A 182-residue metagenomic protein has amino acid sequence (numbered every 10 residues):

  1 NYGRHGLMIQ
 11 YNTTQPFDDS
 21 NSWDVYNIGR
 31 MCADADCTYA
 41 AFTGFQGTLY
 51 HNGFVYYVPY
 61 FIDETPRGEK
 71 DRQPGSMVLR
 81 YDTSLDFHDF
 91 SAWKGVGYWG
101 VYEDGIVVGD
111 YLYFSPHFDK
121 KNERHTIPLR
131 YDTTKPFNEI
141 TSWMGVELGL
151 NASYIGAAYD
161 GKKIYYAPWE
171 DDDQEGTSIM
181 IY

Functional and structural regions predicted by a protein language model:
N1, V55-V58, L112-S115, I164-A167: Conserved beta-propeller blade signature
Y2, F61-D63, F118-K120, E170-D172: Residue-level signature of beta-propeller blades and closely related beta-rich strand-turn architectures in secreted
Y2-R4, H51-N52, P74, V108-G109 (+3 more regions): Short loop/turn segments that connect beta-strands within the blades of beta-propeller domains, predominantly WD40
H5-I9, E69, P74-L79, H125-L129 (+1 more regions): A short loop-to-beta-strand structural motif that recurs across blades of beta-propeller domains
Q10-D19, Y81-H88, R130-N138, Y182: Short loop/turn segments immediately following beta-strands, especially the blade-tip and inter-blade linker loops
S20-A40, F87, S91-Y98, F137 (+1 more regions): Surface-exposed loop and turn segments in beta-propeller and other repeat-based domains that flank or scaffold
D34-Y50, G97-G109, G149-Y159: Repeated scaffold domains used in trafficking and secretory/extracellular systems, primarily beta-propellers
A158-Y182: Blade-level signature of beta-propeller repeat domains, shared across WD40, Kelch, NHL, RCC1 and BNR/Asp-box propellers
